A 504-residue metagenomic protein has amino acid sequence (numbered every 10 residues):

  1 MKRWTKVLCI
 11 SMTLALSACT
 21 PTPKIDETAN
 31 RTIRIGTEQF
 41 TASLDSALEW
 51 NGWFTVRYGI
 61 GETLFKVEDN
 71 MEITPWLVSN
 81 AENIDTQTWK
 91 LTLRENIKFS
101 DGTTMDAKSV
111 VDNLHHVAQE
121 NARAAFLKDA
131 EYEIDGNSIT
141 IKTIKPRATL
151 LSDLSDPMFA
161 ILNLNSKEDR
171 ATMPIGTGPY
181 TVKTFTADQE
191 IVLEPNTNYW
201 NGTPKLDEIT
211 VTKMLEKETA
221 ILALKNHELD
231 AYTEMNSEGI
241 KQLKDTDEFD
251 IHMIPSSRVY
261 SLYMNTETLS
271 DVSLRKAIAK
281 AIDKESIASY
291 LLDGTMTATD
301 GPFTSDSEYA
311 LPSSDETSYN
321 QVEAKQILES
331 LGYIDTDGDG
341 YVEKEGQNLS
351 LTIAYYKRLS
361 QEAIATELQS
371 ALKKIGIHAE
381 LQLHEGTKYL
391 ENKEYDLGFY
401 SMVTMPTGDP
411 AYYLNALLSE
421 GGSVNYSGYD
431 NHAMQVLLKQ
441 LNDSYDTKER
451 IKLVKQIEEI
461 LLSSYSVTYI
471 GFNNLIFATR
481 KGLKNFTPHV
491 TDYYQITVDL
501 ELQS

Functional and structural regions predicted by a protein language model:
G36-I84, I175, T491-D492: N-terminal lobe/hinge region of extracytoplasmic solute-binding protein
S79-N121: Aromatic- and charge-enriched surface segment that lines or borders ligand/interaction sites
E82-I84, R123-N165: Surface-exposed binding/hinge segments that line and control ligand-binding clefts or catalytic entry sites
L154-P204, E208, E218, Q321-V322 (+1 more regions): Gly/Pro-rich hinge or "lid" segments in bacterial periplasmic/extracellular proteins
E168, N196-K241, H378: Ligand-site clamp/hinge motif
S270-E367: Append "and occasionally in soluble cytosolic enzymes with long acidic Gly/Pro-rich linkers
A281-L311, S360-Q369, L390-S504: Detector for C-terminal structural segments
I334-M405, L475: Ligand/substrate-recognition segments at binding pockets and active sites
